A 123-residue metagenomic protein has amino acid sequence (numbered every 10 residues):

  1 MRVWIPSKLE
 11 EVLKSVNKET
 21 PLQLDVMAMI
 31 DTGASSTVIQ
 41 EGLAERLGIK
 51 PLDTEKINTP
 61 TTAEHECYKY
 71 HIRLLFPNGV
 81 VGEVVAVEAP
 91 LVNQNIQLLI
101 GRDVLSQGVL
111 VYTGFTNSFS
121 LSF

Functional and structural regions predicted by a protein language model:
M1-F123: Pepsin/retropepsin-fold aspartyl endopeptidases
